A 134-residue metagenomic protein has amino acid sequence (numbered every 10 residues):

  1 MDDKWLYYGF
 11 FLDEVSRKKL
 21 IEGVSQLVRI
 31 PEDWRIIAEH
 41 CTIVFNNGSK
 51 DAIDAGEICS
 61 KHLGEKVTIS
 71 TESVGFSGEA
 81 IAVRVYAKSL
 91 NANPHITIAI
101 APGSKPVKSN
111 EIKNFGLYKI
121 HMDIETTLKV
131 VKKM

Functional and structural regions predicted by a protein language model:
M1-M134: Histidine-dependent nucleotide/RNA phosphoesterase domain, centered on the 2H-phosphoesterase fold with its duplicated
